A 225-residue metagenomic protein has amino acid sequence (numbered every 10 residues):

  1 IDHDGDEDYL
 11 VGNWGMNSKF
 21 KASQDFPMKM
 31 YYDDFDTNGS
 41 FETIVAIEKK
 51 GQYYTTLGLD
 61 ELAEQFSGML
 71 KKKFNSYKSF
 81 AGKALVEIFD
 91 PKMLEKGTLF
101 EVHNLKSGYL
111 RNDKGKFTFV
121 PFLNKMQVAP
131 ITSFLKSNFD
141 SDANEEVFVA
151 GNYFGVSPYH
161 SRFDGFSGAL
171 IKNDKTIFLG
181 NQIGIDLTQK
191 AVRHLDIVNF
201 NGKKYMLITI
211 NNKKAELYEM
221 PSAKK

Functional and structural regions predicted by a protein language model:
I1-K225: Beta-propeller-forming repeat regions
